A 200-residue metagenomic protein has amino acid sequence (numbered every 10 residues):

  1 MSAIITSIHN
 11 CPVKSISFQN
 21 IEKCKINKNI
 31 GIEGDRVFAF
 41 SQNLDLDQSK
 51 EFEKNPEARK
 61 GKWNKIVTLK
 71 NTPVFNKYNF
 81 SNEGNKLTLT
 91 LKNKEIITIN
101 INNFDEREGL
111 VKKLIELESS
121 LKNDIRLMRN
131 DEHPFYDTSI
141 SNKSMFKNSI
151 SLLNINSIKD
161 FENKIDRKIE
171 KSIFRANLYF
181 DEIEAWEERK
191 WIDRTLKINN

Functional and structural regions predicted by a protein language model:
M1-I192, K197: Electropositive, beta-rich accessory/interaction domains or terminal extensions that provide binding surfaces
